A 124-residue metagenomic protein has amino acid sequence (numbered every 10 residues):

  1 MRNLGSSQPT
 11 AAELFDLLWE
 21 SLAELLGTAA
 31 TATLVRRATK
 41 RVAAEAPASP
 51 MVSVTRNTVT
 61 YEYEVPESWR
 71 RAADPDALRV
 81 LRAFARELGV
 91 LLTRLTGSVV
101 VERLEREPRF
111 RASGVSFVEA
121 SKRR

Functional and structural regions predicted by a protein language model:
M1-R124: Long, compositionally biased intrinsically disordered regulatory segments in eukaryotic proteins
